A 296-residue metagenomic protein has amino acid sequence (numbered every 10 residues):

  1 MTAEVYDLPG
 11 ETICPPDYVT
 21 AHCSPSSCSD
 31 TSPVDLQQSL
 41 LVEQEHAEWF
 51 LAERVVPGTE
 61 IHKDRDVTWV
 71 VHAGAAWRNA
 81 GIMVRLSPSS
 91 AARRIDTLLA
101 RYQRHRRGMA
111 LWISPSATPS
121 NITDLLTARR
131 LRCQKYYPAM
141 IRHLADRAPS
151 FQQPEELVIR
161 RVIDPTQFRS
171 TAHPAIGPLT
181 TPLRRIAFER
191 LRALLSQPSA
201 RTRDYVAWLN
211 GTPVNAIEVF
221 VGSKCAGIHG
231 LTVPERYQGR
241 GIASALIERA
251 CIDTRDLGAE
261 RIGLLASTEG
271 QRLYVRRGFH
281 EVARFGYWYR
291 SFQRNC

Functional and structural regions predicted by a protein language model:
T2-R106, T118: N-terminal charged segments
E60-D64, P115, N121-R129, R201-N215: Conserved beta-hairpin
H72-I82, Q134, V221-I228, Q238: A conserved beta-turn-beta hairpin within the catalytic core of GNAT-like acetyltransferases that forms part
S89-Q167, G177, A266, G286-R290: Acyl-donor-binding surface of acyltransferase catalytic domains
A91-L99, G230-E235, G239-I252: Conserved acetyl-CoA-binding loop-helix of GNAT-fold acetyltransferases
L126, Y274, F279: Conserved active-site tyrosine of GNAT-family acetyltransferases
I186-P234: A conserved beta-strand-loop-helix scaffold within acyl/acetyltransferase catalytic domains
